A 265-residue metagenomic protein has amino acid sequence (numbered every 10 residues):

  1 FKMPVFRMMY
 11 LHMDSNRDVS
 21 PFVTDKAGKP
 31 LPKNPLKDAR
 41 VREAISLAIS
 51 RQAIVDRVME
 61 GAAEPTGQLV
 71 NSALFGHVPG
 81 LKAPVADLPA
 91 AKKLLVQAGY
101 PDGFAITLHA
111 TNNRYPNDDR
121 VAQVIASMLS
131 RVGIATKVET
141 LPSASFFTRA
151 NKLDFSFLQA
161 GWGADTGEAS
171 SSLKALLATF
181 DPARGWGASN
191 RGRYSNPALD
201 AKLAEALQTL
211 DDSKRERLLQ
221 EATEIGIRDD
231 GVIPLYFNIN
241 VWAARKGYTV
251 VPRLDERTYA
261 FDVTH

Functional and structural regions predicted by a protein language model:
F1-V58, E64, L74-D229, T264-H265: Extracytoplasmic/periplasmic ligand-capture domains
L69-N71, S170-L173, K246-V250: Short aromatic-enriched loop/helix-cap "lid" or pocket-rim segments at secondary-structure transitions that line
L94, W242-H265: Long beta-strand-rich cores associated with HINT superfamily self-processing modules
A160, I239-N240: Short beta-strand/turn segments that mark the catalytic/cofactor-handling region of acyl-thioester transfer
L235: Glycine-rich and polybasic anion-binding loops at the starts of cofactor/ligand-binding domains
